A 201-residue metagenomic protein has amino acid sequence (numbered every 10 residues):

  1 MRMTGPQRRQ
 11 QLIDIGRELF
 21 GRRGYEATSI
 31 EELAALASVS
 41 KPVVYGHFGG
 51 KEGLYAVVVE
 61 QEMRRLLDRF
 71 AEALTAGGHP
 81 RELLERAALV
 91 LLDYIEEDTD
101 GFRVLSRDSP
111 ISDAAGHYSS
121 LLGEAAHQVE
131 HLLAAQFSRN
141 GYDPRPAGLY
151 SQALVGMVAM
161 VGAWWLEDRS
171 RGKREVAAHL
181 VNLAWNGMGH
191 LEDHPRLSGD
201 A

Functional and structural regions predicted by a protein language model:
M1-Q7, P144, E192-A201: N-terminal intrinsically disordered/low-complexity leader segments
R8-G16, L33, V58-E62, L66 (+2 more regions): Generic hydrophobic, amphipathic alpha-helix propensity
Q11, I15, L19-G53, V57: Helix-turn-helix
R22-E26, G77, D98, N140: Short coil/turn segments at alpha/beta junctions that flank glycine-rich nucleotide-binding fingerprints
G53-E62, L105, L121: Alpha-helical DNA-contacting segments of helix-turn-helix folds
V57, A71-E97, S151-L154, A177: Hydrophobic alpha-helical connector segments
R64-L67, A114-R139, G148-A153, E175-A178 (+1 more regions): Amphipathic alpha-helical packing segments from all-alpha helical-bundle domains
Y94-G116, E130-A134, M160-E167, L197: Amphipathic alpha-helical segments used for helix-helix packing
